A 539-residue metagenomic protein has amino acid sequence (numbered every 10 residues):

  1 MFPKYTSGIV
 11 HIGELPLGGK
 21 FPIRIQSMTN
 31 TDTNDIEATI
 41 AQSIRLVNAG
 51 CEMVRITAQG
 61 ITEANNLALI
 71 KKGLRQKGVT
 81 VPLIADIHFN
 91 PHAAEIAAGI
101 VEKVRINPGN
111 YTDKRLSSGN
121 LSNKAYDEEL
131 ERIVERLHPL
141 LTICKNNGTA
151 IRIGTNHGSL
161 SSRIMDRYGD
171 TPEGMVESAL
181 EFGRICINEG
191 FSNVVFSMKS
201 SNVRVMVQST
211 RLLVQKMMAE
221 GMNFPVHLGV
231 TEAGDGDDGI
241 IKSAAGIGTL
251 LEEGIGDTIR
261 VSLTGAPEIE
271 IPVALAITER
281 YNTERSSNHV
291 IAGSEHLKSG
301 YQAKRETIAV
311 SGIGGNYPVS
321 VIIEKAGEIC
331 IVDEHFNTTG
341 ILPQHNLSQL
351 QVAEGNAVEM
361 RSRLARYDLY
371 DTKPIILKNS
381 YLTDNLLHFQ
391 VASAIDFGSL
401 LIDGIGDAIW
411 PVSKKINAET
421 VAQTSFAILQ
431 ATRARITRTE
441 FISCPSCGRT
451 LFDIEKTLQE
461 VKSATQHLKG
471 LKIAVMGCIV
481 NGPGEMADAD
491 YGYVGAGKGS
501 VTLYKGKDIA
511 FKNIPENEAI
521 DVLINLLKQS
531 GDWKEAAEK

Functional and structural regions predicted by a protein language model:
M1-S27, L141, K145-N147, T283-G327 (+2 more regions): N-terminal amphipathic alpha-helix/helix-capping segment at the start of soluble metabolic enzymes
K20-A38, P82-N90, R163-V176, T231-I241 (+2 more regions): Active-site mouth loops of central-metabolism enzymes
I25, D86, I153, F196 (+6 more regions): Conserved, mostly hydrophobic/aromatic
N30, A49-L74, P108-E128, V194-V203 (+1 more regions): Glycine-rich, proline-tolerant flexible connector loops at the mouths of alpha/beta enzymes
E52-M53, V101-S118, E253-E268, S399 (+2 more regions): Glycine-rich phosphate-binding active-site loops on the catalytic face of alpha/beta enzymes
E63-A85, R132-G148, L213-M222, V461: Alpha-helix-loop-beta-strand connector modules within alpha/beta enzyme cores
E102-R136, R163-E173, A510-K512: Glycine-rich tight-turn/loop motif centered on a GG-T
K124-I133, M165-I308, H345-L468, K472-V475: Catalytic alpha/beta core domains of metabolic enzymes, predominantly
